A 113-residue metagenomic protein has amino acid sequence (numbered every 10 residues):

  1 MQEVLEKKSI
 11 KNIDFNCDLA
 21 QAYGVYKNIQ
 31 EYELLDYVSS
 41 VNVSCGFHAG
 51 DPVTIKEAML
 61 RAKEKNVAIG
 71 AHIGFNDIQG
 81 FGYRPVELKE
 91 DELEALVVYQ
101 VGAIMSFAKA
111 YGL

Functional and structural regions predicted by a protein language model:
V4-K8, Y23, M105-S106: Charge-biased, low-complexity intrinsically disordered regions
I13-C17, V41-V43, I69-I73: Hydrophobic faces of well-ordered beta-strands that scaffold small-molecule active sites in alpha/beta enzyme cores
I13-K27: N-terminal basic/disordered segments at the start of proteins
D18-A22, S44-H48, G74-G80: Active-site beta-loop-alpha junctions enriched in small/polar residues
Y23-I55: A short alpha/beta connector and helix-capping loop motif
Y32-D36, E57-G70, G112: Acidic (Asp/Glu)-rich catalytic clusters
L60-V86: Glycine-rich nucleotide/cofactor/substrate-binding loop typically near the N-terminus or early in the first domain
I78-Y111: Glycine/small-residue-rich loop that forms an oxyanion/phosphate-binding "nest" at active or ligand-binding sites
